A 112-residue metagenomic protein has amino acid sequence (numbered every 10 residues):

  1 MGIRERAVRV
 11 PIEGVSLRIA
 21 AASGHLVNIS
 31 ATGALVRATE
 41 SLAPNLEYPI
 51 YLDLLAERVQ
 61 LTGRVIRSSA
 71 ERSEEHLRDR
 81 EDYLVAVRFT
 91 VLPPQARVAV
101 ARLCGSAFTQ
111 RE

Functional and structural regions predicted by a protein language model:
M1-A31, A96-E112: N-terminal helix initiation/capping motif
G14-I19, N45-V59: Short conserved beta-strand and strand-loop elements enriched in small hydrophobics with frequent Asp/Gly
L26, G63-V65: Conserved hydrophobic positions within beta-strands
A34-A38, A70-F89: Short, solvent-exposed secondary-structure boundary/capping segments
P44-L46, Q95-V98: Short, conserved charged micro-motifs
